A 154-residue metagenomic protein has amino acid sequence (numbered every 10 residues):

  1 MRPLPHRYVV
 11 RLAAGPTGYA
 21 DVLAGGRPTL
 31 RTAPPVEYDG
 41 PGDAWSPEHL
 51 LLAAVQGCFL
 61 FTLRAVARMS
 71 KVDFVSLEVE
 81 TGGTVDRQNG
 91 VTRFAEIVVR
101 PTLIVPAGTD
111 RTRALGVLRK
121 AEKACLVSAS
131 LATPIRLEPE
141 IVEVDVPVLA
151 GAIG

Functional and structural regions predicted by a protein language model:
M1-A53, L60, R64-G154: Extended beta-strand/beta-hairpin segments
